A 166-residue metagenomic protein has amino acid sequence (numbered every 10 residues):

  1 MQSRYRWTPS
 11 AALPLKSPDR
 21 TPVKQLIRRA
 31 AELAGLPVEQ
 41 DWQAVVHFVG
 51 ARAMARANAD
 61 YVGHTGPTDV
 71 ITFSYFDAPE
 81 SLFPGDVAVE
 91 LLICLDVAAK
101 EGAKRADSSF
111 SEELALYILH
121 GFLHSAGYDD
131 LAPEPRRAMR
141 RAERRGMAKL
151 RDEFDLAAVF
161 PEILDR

Functional and structural regions predicted by a protein language model:
M1-L114, S125-R166: An acidic/histidine-cluster motif and surrounding catalytic segment that typifies divalent-metal-assisted enzyme active
Y117: Residues within the DNA-recognition helix of helix-turn-helix
